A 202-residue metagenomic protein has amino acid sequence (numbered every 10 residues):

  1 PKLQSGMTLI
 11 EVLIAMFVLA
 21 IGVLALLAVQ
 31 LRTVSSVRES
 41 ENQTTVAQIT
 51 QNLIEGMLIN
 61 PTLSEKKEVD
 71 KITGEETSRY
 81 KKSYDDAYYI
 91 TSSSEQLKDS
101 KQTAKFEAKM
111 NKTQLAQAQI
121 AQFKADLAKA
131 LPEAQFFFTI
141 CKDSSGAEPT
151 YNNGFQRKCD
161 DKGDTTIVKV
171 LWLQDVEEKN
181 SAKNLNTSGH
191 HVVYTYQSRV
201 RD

Functional and structural regions predicted by a protein language model:
P1-Q51, I59-P61: Aliphatic-rich helix starts adjacent to a transmembrane/signal segment
T44, Q51-D202: Flexible, low-complexity segments enriched in proline/glycine/serine and punctuated by aromatic residues
